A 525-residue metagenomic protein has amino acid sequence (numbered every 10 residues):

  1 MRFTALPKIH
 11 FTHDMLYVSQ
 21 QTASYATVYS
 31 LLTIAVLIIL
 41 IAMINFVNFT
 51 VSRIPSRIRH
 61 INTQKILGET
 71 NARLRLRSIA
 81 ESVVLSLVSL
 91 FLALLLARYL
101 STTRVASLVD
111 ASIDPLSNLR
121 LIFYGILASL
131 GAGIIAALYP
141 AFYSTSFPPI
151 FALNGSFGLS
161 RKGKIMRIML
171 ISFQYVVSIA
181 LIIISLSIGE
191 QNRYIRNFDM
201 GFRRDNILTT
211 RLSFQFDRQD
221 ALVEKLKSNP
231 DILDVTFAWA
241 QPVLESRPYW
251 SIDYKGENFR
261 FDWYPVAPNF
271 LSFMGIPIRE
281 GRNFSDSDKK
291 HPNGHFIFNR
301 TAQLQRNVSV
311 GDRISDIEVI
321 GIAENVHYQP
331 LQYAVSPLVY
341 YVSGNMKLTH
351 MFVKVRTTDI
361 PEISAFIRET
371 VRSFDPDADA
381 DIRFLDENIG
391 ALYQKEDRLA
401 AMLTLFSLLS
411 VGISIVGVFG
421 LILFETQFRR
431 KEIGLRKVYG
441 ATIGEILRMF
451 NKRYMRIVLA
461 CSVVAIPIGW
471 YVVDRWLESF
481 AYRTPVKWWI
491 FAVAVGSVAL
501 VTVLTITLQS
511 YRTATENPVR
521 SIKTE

Functional and structural regions predicted by a protein language model:
M1-L37, P55-I58, N71, L100-I126 (+4 more regions): Membrane-helix entry/capping segments
M1-Q21, Y25, D217, A221-V235 (+3 more regions): "Rare, low-scoring activations can occur in soluble or secreted enzymes where short amphipathic helices or signal
M1-T12, G189, R193-P265, H291 (+2 more regions): Membrane-proximal extracellular/periplasmic loop immediately following the first transmembrane helix
R2, V83-P149, E190, K452-T515: Small-residue-rich transmembrane alpha-helices
S24-R59, S86-L87, M166-G189, D397-K431 (+2 more regions): Hydrophobic alpha-helical transmembrane segments of multi-pass inner-membrane transport and secretion
I44-L85, S146-F157, V416-M455, T515-T524: Intracellular coupling helices
S146-Y175: N-terminal Sec/SRP start-transfer signal
R260-S336: Hydrophobic secondary-structure segments that place a key small or acidic residue at a functional site
